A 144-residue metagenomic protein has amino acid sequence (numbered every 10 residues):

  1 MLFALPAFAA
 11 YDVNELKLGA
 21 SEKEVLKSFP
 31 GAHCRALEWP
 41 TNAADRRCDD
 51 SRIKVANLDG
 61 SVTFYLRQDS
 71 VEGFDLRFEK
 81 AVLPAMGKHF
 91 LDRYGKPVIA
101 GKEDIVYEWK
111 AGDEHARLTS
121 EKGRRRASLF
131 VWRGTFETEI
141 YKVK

Functional and structural regions predicted by a protein language model:
M1-P6: Bacterial N-terminal signal peptides
F8-R47, Q68, G73-K144: Non-cytosolic coordination micro-motifs
D45-Q68: Short, compositionally biased low-complexity segments enriched in polar/charged residues
